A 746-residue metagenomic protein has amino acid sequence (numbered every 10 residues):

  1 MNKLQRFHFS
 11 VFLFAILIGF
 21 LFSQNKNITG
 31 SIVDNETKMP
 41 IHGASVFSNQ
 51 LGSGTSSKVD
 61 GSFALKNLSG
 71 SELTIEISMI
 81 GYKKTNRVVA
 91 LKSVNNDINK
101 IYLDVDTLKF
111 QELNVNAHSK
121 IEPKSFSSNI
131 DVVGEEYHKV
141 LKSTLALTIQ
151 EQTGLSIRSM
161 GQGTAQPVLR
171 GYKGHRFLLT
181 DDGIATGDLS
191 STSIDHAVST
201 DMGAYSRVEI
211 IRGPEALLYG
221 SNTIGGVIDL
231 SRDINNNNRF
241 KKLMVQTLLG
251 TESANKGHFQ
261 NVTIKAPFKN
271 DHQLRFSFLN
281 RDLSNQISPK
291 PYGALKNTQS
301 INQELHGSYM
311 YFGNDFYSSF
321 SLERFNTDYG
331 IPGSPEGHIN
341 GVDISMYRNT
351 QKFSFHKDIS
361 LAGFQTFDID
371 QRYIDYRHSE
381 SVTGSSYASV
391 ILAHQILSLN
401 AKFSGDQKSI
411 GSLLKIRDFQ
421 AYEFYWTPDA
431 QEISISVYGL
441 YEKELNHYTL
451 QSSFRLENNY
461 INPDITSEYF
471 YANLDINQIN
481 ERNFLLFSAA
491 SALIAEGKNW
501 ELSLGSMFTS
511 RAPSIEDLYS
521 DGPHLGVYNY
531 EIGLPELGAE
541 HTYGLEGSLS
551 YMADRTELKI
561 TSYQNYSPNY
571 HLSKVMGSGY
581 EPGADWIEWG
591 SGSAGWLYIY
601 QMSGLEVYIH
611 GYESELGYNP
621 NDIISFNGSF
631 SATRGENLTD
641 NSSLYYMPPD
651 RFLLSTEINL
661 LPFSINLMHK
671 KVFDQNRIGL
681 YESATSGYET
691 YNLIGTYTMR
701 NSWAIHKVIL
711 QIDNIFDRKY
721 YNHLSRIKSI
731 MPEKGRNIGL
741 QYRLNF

Functional and structural regions predicted by a protein language model:
V33, A44-F47, S78-Y82, V94-H138 (+1 more regions): Short, acidic, small-residue-rich periplasmic hinge/interaction motif at the N-terminus of Gram-negative outer-membrane
P123-T144, I157-G203, R212-D229, D233-K242 (+3 more regions): Flexible, glycine/serine/threonine-rich loop segments and coil->beta-strand junctions that form periplasmic-facing
A204-S206, R212, L217-P291, Q299-Q303: Outer-membrane beta-barrel translocator/receptor signature
N255-D282, Y292-D328, D343-D358, F403-D406 (+4 more regions): Transmembrane beta-barrel wall of Gram-negative outer-membrane proteins
K265, Q303, M310-G313, Y441-E442 (+6 more regions): Conserved C-terminal beta-signal and adjacent last beta-strands/turns of outer-membrane beta-barrel proteins
L283-N302, F316-F367, R372-Q395, E423-F424 (+2 more regions): Flexible loop and strand-edge segments within Gram-negative outer membrane beta-barrel domains
N326, N458-D475, E481, G497-L545 (+4 more regions): Surface-exposed extracellular loop regions of Gram-negative outer-membrane beta-barrel proteins, predominantly
S386-K402, Y438, I532-G538, G544 (+2 more regions): Outer membrane beta-barrel strand-and-loop segments of large Gram-negative receptors, especially TonB-dependent
